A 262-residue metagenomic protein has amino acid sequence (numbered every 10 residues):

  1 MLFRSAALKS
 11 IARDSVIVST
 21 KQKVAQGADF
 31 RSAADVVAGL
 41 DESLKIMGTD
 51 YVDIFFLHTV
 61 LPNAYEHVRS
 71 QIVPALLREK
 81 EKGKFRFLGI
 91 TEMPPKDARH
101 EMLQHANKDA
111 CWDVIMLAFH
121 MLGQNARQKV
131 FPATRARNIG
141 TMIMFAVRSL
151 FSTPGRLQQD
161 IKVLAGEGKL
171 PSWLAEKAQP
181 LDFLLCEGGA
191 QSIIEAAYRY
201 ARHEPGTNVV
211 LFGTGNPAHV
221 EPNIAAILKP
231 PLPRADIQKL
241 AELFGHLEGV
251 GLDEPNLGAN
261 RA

Functional and structural regions predicted by a protein language model:
M1-L2: Short, small-residue-biased leader/transition segments that mark boundaries at the very start of proteins
S5-A6, D41, Q104, R199: Active-site phosphate/pyrophosphate- and oxyanion-stabilizing loops and adjacent acidic/basic residues in soluble
S5-T20, V73-G83: Alpha-helix-loop-beta-strand connector modules within alpha/beta enzyme cores
L8, D109-A110, K129-A262: Structured C-terminal cap/extension of enzyme domains
V18-T20, I90, I143, F212: Structural beta-sheet core signal
V24, A28-K129, I139-M142: Glycine/proline-rich, positively charged, aromatic-decorated active-site loop/lid region on the catalytic face
